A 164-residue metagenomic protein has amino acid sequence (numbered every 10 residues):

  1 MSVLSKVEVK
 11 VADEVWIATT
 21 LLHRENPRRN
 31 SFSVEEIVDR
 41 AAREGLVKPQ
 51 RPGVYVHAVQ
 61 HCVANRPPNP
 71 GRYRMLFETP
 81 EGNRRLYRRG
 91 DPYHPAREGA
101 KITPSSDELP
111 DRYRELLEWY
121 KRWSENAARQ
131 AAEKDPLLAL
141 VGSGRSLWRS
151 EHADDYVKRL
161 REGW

Functional and structural regions predicted by a protein language model:
S2-E25, K48-A139, V157-R159, G163: Phospho-regulated, low-complexity intrinsically disordered regions of nuclear gene-regulatory and chromatin-associated
A18-L22, S33-L46: DNA-recognition alpha helix
N26-P27, S146: Short, N-terminal intrinsically disordered low-complexity segments that are rich in Pro/Gly and polar/charged residues
N30: Flexible coil/turn residues that form the inter-helical turn or adjacent wing/linker of helix-turn-helix
L137-S150: Short, highly charge-biased, low-complexity peptide segments
A153: Hydrophobic (often cysteine-bearing) scaffold residues that line and stabilize catalytic clefts of nucleotide/cofactor
